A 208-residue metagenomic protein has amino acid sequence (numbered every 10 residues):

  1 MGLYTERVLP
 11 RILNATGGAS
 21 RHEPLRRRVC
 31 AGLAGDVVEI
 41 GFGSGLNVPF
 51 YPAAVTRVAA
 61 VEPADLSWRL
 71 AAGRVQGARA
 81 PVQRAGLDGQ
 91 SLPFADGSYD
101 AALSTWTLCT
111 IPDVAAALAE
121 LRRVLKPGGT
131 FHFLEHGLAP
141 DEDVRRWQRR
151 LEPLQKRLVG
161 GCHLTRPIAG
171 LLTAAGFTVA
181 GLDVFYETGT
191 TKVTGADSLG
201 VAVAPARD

Functional and structural regions predicted by a protein language model:
T5-E6, P10-A19, L134-T194: C-terminal alpha-helical "lid/dimerization" subdomain adjacent to the S-adenosyl-L-methionine
T16-D36, L46-F50: Conserved alpha-helix/loop element of class I SAM-dependent methyltransferases that forms part of the SAM/SAH-binding
V38-S91: Class I SAM-dependent methyltransferase SAM/SAH-binding core
A60, R84, D100-L103, F133: Conserved SAM-binding loop
L87-A102: A short acidic, Gly/Pro-enriched loop at the edge of an enzyme's catalytic core that lines a small-molecule cofactor
D100-V114: A short SAM/SAH-binding and catalytic strip from SAM-dependent methyltransferases
A115-T130: A short glycine-rich, Lys/Arg-flanked "PGG" loop and its adjoining helix->strand segment in the class I
D197-D208: C-terminal lobe and adjacent flexible extensions of AdoMet/dcAdoMet transferase-like proteins
